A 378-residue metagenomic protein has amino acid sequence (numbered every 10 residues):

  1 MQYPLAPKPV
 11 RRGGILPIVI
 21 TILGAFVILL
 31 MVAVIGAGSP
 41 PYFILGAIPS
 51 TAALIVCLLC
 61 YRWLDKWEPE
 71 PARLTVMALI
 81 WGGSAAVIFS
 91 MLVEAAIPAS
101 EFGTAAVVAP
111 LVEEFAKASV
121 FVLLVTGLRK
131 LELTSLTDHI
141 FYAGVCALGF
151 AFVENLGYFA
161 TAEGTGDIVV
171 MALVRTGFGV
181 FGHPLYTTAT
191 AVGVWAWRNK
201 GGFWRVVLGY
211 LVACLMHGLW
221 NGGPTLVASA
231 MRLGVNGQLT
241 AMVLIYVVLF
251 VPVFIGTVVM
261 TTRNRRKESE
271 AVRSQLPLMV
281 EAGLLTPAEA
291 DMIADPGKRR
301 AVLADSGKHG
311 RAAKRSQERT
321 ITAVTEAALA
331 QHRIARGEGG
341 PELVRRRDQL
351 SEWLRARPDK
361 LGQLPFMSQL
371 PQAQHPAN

Functional and structural regions predicted by a protein language model:
M1-N378: Hydrophobic alpha-helical segments at protein termini of multi-pass membrane proteins
